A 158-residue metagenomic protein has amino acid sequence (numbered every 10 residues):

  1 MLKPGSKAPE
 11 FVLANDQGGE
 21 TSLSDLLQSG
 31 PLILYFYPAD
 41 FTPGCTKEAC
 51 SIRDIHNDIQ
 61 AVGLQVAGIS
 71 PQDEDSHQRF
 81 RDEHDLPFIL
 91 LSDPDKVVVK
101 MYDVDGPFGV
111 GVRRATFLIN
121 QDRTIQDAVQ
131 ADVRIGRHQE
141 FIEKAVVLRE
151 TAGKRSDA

Functional and structural regions predicted by a protein language model:
M1-A158: Chalcogenol-based redox active-site neighborhoods
